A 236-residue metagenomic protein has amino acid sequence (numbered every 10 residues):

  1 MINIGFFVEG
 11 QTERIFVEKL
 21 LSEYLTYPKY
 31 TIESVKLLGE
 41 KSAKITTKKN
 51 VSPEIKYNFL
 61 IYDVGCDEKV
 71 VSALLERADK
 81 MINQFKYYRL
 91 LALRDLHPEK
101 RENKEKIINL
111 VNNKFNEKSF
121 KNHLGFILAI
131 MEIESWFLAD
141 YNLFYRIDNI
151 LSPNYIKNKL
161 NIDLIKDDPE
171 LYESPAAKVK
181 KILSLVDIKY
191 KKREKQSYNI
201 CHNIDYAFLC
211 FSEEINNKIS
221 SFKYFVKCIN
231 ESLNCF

Functional and structural regions predicted by a protein language model:
M1-G5: Extreme N-terminal starter segment of soluble prokaryotic enzymes
F6-I15: Catalytic nucleophile-elbow at a beta strand-turn-alpha helix junction centered on a G-D-S/GDSL motif, marking
R14-L60, E68-F236: C-terminal accessory helical subdomains adjacent to catalytic cores in phosphodiester- and nucleotide-handling enzymes
